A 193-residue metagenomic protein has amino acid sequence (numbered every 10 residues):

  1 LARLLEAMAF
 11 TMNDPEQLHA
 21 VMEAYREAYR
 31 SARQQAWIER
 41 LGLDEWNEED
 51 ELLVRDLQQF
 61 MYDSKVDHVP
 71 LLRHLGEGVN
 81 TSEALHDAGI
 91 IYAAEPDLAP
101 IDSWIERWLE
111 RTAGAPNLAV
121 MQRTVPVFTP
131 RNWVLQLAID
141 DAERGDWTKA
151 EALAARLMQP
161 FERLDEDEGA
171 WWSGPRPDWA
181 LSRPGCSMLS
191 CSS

Functional and structural regions predicted by a protein language model:
L1-S193: Regulatory N- and C-terminal appendages and interdomain linkers associated with kinase/kinase-like NTP transferase
